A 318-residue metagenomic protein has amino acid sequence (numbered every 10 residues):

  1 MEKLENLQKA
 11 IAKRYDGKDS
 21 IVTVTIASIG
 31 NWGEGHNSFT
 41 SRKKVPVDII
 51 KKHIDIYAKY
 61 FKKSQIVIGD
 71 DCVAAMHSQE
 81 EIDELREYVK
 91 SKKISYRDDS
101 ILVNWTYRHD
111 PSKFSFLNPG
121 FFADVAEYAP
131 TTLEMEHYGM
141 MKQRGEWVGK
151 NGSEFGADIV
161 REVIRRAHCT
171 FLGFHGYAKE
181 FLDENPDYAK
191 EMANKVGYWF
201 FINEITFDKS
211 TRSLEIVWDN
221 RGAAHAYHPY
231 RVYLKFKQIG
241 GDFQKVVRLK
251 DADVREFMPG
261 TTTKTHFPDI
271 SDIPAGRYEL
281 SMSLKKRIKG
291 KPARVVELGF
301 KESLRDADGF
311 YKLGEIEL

Functional and structural regions predicted by a protein language model:
M1-K18: Substrate-binding cleft of extracellular glycoside hydrolase catalytic domains
E5, F39-K43, V47, A252-T263: Structured domain cores in non-transmembrane regions
A10-R14, I56, R221: A generic secondary-structure signal
S20-I29, R212-L214, W218-D219: Hydrophobic/aromatic-rich, well-ordered segments within soluble, folded domains that form packed cores
T23-G33, N37-A178: Catalytic-core regions of glycoside hydrolase
R165-G197: A eukaryote-biased signal for short, well-structured alpha-helical docking elements
Y188-L318: Extracellular/luminal regions of secreted and cell-surface proteins that mediate adhesion/ECM remodeling
